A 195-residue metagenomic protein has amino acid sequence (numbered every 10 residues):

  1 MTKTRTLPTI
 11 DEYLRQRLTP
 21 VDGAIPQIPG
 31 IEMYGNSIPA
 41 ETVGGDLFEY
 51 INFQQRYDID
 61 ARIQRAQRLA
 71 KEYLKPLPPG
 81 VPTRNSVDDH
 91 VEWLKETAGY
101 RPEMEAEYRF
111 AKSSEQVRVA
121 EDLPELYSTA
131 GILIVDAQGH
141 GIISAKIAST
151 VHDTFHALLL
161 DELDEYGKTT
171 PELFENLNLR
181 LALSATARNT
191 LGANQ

Functional and structural regions predicted by a protein language model:
M1-T2, A66: Short, low-complexity N-terminal regulatory "tails/caps" that precede and couple sensory modules
T6-P20, P26-P29, W93-S113, E121 (+2 more regions): Catalytic core of PPM/PP2C metal-dependent serine/threonine phosphatase domains
Y13-A137: N-terminal entry segment of metal-dependent catalytic domains or homologous docking segments
